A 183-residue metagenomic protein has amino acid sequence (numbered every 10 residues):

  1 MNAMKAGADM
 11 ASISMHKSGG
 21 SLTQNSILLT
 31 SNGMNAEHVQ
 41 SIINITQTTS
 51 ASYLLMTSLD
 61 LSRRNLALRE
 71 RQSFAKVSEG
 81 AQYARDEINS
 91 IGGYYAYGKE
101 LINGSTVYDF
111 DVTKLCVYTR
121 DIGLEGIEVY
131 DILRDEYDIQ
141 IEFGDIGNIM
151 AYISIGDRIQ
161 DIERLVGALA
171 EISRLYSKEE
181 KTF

Functional and structural regions predicted by a protein language model:
M1-G92, A96-L101: Conserved PLP-enzyme active-site core in the AAT-like
N89-F183: Conserved C-terminal alpha-helix-loop-beta "cap" of PLP-dependent enzymes that closes/shapes the active-site mouth
